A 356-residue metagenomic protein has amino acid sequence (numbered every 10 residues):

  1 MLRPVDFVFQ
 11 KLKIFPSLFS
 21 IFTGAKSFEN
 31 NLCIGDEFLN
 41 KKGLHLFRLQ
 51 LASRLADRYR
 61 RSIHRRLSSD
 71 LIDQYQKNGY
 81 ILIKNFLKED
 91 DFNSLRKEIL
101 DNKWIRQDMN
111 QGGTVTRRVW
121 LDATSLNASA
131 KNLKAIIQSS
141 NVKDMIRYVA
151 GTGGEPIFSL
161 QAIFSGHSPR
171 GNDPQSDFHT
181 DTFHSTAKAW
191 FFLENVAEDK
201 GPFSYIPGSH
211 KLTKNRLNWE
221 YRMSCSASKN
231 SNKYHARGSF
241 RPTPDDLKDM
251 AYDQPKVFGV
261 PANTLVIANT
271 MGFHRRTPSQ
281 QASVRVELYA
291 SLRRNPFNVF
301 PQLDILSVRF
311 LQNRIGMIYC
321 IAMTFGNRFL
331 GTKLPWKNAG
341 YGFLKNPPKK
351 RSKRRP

Functional and structural regions predicted by a protein language model:
L2-K77, K84-S176: Non-heme Fe(II)-dependent double-stranded beta-helix
L2-L12, L18-F19, A25, E29 (+4 more regions): Non-heme Fe(II)/2-oxoglutarate
L87, F164, T182, F191-L193 (+3 more regions): Short, flexible loop/turn elements at secondary-structure junctions
D91-N93, D199, T213-K214, R275-T277 (+1 more regions): Short catalytic/ligand-binding loop motif for oxyanion handling, primarily in non-cytosolic enzymes, centered on
F158, G171-Q175, K188, D199-Y205 (+2 more regions): A short secondary-structure junction signal
Q175-T182, F273-R276: Histidine-centered catalytic micro-motifs
T182-E198, G259-V260, I267, S291-L292: Short, conserved beta-strand element in jelly-roll/cupin
D199-I267, G272: Double-stranded beta-helix
